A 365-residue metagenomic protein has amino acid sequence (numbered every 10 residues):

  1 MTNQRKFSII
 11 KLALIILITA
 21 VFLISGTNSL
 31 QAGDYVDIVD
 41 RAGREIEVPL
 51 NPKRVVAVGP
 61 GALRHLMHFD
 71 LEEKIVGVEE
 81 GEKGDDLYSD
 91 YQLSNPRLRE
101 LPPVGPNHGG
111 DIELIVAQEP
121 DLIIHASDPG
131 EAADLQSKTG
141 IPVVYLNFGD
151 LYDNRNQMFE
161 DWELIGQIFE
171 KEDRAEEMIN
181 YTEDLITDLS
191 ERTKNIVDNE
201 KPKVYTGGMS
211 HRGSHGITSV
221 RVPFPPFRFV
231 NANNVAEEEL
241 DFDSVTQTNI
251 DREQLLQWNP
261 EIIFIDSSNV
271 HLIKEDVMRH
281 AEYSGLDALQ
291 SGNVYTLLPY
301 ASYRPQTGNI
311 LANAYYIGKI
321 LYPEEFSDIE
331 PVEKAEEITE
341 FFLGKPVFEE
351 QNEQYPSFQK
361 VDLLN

Functional and structural regions predicted by a protein language model:
T2-L14: Bacterial N-terminal signal peptides that target proteins for export
A13-S25: Bacterial N-terminal signal peptides
I24-G33: Sec-dependent signal peptide cleavage junction
Y35, E45, D134-G213, T296-L364: Extracytoplasmic substrate-binding proteins
V56-V58, V76-E79, L122-A126, V143-L146 (+4 more regions): Structural recognition of the beta-strand scaffold that forms the well-ordered cores of secreted hydrolase catalytic
A57-A117, L122, A232-V235, D243: A short, structured surface patch at a secondary-structure boundary
V104-N107, I112-H125, D251-S268: Proline-aspartate-enriched helix->loop->beta-strand connector
S219-T246: Alpha-helical, coiled-coil/dimerization segments enriched in small aliphatic residues
